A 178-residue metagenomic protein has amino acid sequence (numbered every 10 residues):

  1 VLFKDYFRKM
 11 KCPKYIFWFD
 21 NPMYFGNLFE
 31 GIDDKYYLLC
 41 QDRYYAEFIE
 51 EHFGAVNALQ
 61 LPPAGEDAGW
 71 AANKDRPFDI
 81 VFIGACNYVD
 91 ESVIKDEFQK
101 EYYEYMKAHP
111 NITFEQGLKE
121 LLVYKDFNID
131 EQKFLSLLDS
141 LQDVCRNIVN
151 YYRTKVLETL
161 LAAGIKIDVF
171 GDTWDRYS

Functional and structural regions predicted by a protein language model:
V1-H52, E66-A71, S178: Extended catalytic core of nucleotide-activated donor transferases of GT-like folds
H52, V56-S178: Nucleotide-sugar donor-binding catalytic core of glycosyltransferases
